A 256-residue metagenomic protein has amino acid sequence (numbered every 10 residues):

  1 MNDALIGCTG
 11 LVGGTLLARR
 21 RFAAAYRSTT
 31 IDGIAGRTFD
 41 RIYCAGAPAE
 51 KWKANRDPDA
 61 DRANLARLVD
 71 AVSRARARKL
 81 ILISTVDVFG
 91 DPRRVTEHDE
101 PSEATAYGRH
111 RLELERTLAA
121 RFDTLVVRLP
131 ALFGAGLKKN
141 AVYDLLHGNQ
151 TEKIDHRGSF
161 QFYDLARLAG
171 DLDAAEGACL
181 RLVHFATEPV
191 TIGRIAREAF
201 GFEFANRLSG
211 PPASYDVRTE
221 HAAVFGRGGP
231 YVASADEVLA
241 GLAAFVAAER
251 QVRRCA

Functional and structural regions predicted by a protein language model:
M1-F22: N-terminal Rossmann NAD(P)H-binding glycine-rich loop of SDR-like oxidoreductase domains
I6, C44-A45, L80-V86, V127-L129: SDR active-site strand-loop-helix element
F22-D32: Conserved glycine-rich Rossmann-like NAD(P)H-binding loop of the short-chain dehydrogenase/reductase
T30-A77, V86-R94: NAD(P)H-binding glycine-rich loop region in Rossmannoid oxidoreductase-like domains and their noncatalytic homologs
R62-A63, R67, R93-V127: Catalytic helix-loop patch of NAD(P)-dependent Rossmann-fold dehydrogenases
L82-V95, L132-G136: Conserved catalytic-site region of short-chain dehydrogenase/reductase
A104, T117-Q161, R167: NAD(P)-dependent short-chain dehydrogenase/reductase
D171-A223, D236-A256: Mid/C-terminal beta-alpha module of Rossmann-like enzyme folds, strongest in SDR-family dehydrogenases/epimerases
